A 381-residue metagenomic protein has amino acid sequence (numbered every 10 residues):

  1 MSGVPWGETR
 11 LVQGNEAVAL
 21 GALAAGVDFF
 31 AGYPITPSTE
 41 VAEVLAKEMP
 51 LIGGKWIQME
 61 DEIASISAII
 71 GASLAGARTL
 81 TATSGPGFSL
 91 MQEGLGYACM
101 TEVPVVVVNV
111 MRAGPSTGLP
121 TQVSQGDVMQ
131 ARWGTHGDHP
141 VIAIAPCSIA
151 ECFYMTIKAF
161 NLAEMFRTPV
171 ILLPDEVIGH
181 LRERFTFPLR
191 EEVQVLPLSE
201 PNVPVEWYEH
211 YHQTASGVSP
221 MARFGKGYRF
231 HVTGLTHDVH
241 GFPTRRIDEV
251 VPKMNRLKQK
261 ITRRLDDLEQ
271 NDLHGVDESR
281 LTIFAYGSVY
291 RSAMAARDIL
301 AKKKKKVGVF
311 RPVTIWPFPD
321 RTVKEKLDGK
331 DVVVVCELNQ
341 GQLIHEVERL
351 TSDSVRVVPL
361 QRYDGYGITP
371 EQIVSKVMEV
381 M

Functional and structural regions predicted by a protein language model:
M1-W133, P140, V355, Y363 (+1 more regions): Thiamine diphosphate
S2-N15, E164-M381: Flexible, low-complexity linker and terminal segments
A22, A72, A159, A163 (+1 more regions): Hydrophobic pocket-lining residues that define ligand/cofactor binding sites across diverse proteins
D28, S67, A150, I157 (+1 more regions): Short alpha-helical basic/polar micro-motif
D28-G32, T79-T83, I142-P146, R280-A285 (+2 more regions): Short glycine-rich or small-residue beta-strand-to-loop segments that form or flank ligand, phosphate, metal/Fe-S
V44, A68, E93-G94, K158 (+3 more regions): A short acidic, amphipathic alpha-helical/loop segment
L90, G114-T117, E151-F153, G179-E183: Short, well-ordered, mixed-charge alpha-helical segments that flank or form enzyme active sites
Q122-D175, E200-P201: Conserved thiamine diphosphate
